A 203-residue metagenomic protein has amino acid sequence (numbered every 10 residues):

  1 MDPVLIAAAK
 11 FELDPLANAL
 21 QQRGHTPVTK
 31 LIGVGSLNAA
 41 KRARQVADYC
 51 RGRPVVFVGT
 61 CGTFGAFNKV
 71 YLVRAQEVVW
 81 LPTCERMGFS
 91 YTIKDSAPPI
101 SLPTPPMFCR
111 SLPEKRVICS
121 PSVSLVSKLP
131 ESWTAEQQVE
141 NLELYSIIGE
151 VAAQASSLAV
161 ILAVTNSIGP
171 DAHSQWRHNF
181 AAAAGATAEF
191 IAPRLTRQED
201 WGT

Functional and structural regions predicted by a protein language model:
M1-V4: Extreme N-terminal starter segment of soluble prokaryotic enzymes
I6-L13: Gly/serine-rich nucleotide phosphate-binding loop at the start of the catalytic core of nucleotide/ADP-ribose-handling
D14, N18-G202: Glycine-rich phosphate- or other oxyanion-binding loops that anchor nucleotides, phosphorylated ligands
